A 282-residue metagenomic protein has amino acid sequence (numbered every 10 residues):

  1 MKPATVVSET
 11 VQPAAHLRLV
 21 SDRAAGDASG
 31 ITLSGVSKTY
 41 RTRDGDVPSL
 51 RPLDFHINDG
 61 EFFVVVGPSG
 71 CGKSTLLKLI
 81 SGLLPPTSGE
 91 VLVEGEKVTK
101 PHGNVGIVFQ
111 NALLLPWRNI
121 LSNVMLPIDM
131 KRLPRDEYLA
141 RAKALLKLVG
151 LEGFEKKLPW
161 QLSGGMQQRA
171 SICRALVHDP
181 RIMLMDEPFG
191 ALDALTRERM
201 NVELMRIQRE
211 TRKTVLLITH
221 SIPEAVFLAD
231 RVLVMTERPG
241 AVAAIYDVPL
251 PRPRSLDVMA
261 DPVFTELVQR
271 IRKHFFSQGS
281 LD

Functional and structural regions predicted by a protein language model:
R23-G30, T39-P52: A short, flexible loop at the N-terminus of ABC-type nucleotide-binding domains that lies
V66-P68: The feature captures the beta-strand-to-loop junction immediately N-terminal to the Walker
S81: Helix-to-loop junction immediately C-terminal to a conserved catalytic motif
G89-P101, R141: Conserved ABC transporter NBD signature motif
R118-M125: Short coil-to-helix segment of the ABC ATPase nucleotide-binding domain corresponding to the Q-loop/switch region
M125, D129, D136-F154, R206: Conserved ABC ATPase "signature" region
K157-W160, H178: Conserved signature/switch motifs of ABC ATPase nucleotide-binding domains
M183-D186: Catalytic Walker B motif of ABC-type/P-loop ATPase nucleotide-binding domains
